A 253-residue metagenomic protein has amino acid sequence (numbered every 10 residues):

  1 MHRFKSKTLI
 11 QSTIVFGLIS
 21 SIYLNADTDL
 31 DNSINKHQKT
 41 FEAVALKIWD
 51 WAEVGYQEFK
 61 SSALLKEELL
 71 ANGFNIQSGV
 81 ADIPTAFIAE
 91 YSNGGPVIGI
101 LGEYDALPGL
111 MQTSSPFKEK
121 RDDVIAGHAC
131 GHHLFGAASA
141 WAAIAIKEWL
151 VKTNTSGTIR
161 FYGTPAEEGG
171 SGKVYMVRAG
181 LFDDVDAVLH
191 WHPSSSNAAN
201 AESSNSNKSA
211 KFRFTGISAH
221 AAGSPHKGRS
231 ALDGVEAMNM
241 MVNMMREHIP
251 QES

Functional and structural regions predicted by a protein language model:
H2, S78, E202-S203: Short linear motifs in intrinsically disordered
H2-S12: Bacterial N-terminal signal peptides that target proteins for export
R3, V15-G17, V124: Short N-terminal alpha-helical targeting/association segments
Q11-S21: Bacterial N-terminal signal peptides
I22-A26: Sec/Tat signal peptide C-region and signal peptidase I cleavage site
D27-H128, A137-G157: Acidic/His- and Gly-rich active-site-bordering loop/insert found across diverse amide/peptide-bond hydrolases
K118-G127, H133-L134, L150-S253: Histidine/acidic-residue-rich, glycine-tolerant segments that coordinate divalent metal ions
